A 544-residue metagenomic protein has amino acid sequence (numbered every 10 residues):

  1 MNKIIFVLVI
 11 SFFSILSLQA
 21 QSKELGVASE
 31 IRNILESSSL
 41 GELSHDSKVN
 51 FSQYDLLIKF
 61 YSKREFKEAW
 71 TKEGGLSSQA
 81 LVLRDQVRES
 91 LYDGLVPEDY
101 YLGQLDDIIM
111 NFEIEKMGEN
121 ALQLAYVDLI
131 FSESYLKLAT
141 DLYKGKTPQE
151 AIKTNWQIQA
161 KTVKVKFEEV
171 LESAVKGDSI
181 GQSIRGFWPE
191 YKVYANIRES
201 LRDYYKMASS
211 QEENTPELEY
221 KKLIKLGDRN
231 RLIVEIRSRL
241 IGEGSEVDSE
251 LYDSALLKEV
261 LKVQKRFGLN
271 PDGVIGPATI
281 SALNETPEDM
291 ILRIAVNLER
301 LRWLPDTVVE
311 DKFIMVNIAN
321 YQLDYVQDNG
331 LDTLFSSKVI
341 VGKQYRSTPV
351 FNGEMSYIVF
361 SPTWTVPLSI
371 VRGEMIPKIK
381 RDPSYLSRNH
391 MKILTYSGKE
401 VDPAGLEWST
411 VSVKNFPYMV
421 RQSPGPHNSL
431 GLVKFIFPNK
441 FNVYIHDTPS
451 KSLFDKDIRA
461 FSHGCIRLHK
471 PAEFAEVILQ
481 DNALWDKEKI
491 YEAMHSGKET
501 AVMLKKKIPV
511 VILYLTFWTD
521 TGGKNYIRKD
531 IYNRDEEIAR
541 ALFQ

Functional and structural regions predicted by a protein language model:
M1-I5, A20: Positively charged n-region of N-terminal signal peptides that target proteins for export
V7-I15: Bacterial N-terminal signal peptides
Q21-R64, L129, L136-K137, W156 (+1 more regions): Well-ordered beta-sheet/strand-loop patches within structured domains
S22-V163: Cationic-aromatic interfacial patches
